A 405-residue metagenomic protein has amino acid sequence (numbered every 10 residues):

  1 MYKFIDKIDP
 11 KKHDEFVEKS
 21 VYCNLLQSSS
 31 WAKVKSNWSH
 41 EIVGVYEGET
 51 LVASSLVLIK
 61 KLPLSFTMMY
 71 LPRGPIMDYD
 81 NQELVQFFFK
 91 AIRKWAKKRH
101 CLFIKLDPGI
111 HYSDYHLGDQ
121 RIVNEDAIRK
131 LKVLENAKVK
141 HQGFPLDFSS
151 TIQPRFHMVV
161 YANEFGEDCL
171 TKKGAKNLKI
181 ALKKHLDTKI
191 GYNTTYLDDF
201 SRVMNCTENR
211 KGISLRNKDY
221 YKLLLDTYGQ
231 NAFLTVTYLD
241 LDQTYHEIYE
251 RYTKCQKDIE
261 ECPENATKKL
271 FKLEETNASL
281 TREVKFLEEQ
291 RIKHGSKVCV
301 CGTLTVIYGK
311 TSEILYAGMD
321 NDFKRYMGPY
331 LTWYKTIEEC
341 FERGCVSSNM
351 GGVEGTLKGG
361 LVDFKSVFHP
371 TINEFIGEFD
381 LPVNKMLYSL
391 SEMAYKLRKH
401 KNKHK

Functional and structural regions predicted by a protein language model:
M1-K3: Extreme N-terminal starter segment of soluble prokaryotic enzymes
I5-S65, H111-S113, L117-G118, A127 (+1 more regions): A conserved beta-strand-loop-helix scaffold within acyl/acetyltransferase catalytic domains
E15, K33, E41-I42, G351-K405: C-terminal catalytic domain of photolyase/cryptochrome flavoproteins, centering on the FAD-binding pocket
L25, H100, K189-I190, G212 (+2 more regions): Residue-level signal for secondary-structure boundary elements
S65-S150, V300, V306-V367: Acyl-donor binding region in acyl/amide transferases
R73, H157, E167, I376-E378: Generic secondary-structure boundary/loop-capping signal
L102-I104, V203, L234-T237, S348-M350 (+1 more regions): A general structural signal for short secondary-structure boundary/capping elements
N209, F341, T371-N373: Bacterial peptidoglycan biogenesis and beta-lactam-recognition machinery
